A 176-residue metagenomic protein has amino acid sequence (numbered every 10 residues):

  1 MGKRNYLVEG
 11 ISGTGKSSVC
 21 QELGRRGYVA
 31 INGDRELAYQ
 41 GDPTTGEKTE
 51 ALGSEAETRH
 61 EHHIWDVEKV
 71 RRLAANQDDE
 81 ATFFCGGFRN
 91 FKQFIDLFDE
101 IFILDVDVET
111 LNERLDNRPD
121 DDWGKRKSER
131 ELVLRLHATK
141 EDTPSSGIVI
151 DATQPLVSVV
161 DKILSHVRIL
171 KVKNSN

Functional and structural regions predicted by a protein language model:
G10: The Walker A (P-loop) glycine that initiates the GxxxxGKT/S ATP-binding motif of P-loop NTPases
G15: Conserved glycine(s) of the Walker
S18: Conserved Walker
Q21-K69: Conserved substrate/cofactor phosphate-moiety recognition/catalytic segment in nucleotide-dependent phosphotransferases
E57-E100, L104-D105: Glycine-rich phosphate-binding loop used to anchor ATP phosphates in small-molecule kinases, encompassing both
I95-I148: A glycine- and Lys/Arg-enriched "phosphate-lid" helix/loop adjacent to the NTP-binding pocket of small-molecule kinases
N117-D120, K140-N176: NTP-dependent small-molecule kinase module
